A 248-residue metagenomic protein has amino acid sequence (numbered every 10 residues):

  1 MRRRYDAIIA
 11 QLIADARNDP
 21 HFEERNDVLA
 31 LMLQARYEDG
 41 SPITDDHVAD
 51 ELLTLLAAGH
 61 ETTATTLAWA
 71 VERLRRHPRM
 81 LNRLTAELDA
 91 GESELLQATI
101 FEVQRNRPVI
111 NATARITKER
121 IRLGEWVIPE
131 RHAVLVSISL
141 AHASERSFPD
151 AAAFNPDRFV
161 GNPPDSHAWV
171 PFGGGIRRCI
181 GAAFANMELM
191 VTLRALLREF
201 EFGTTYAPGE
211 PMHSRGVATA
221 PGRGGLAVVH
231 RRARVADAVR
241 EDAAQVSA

Functional and structural regions predicted by a protein language model:
M1-S41, V246: Cytochrome P450 catalytic core segment centered on helix I
A7, Q11, A90-G124, E145: Conserved cytochrome P450 K-helix E-x-x-R motif and the immediately C-terminal K′/meander segment
A7-H21, L52-L55, L88-A90, T113 (+3 more regions): Cytochrome P450 catalytic-domain "roof"
H60-E87, A182-F200: Cytochrome P450 catalytic-core helices
P129-E130: Residue-level recognition of short, solvent-exposed, well-ordered loop/turn junctions that link secondary-structure
V136-P163, A238, D242-A243: Conserved cytochrome P450 K-helix/beta-meander segment immediately N-terminal to the heme-binding cysteine loop
R178, A183-A248: Cytochrome P450 proximal C-terminal region
